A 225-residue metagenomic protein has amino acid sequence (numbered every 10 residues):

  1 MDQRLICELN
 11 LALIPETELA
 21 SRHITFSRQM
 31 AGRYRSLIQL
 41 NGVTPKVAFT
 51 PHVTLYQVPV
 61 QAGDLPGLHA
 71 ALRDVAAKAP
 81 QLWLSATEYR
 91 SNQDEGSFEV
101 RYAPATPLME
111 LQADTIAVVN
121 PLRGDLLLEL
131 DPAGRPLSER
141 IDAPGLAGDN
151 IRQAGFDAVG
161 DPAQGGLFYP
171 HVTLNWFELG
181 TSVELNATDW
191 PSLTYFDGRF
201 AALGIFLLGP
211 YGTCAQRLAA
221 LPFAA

Functional and structural regions predicted by a protein language model:
M1-D94, R101, P107-A202, P210-A225: Basic, often amphipathic N-terminal segments
